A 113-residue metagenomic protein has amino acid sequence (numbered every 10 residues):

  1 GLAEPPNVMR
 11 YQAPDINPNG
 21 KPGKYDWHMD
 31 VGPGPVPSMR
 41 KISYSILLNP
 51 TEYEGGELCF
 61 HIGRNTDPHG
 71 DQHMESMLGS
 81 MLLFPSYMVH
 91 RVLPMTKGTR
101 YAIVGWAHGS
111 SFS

Functional and structural regions predicted by a protein language model:
G1-S113: Catalytic core of non-heme Fe(II) oxygenases with the double-stranded beta-helix
